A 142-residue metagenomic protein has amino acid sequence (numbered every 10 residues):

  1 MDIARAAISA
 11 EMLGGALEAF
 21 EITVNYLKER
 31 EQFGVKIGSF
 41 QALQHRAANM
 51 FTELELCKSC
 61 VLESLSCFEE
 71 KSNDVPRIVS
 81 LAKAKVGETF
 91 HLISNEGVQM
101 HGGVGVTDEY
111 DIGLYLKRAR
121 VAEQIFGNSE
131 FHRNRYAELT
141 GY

Functional and structural regions predicted by a protein language model:
D2-Y142: Alpha-helical interface subdomain recognition
